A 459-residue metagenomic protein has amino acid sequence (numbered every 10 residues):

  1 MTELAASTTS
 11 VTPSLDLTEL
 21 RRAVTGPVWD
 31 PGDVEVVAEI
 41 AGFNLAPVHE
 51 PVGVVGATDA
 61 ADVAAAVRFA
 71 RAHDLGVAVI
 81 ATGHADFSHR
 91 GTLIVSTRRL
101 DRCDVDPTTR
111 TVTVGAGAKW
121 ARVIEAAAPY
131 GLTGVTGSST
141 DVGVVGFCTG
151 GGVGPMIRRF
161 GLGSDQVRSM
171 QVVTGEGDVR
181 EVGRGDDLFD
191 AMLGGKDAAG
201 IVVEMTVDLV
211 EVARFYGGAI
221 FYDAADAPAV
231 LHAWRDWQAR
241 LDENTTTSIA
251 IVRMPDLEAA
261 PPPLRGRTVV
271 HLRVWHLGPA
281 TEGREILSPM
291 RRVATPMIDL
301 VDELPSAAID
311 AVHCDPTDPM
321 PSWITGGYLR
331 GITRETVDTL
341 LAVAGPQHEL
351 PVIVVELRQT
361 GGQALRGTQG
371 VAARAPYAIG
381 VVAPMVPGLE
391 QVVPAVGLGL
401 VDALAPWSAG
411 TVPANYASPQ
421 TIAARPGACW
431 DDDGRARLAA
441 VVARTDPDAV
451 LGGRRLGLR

Functional and structural regions predicted by a protein language model:
T2-R459: Soluble FAD-dependent oxygen oxidases
